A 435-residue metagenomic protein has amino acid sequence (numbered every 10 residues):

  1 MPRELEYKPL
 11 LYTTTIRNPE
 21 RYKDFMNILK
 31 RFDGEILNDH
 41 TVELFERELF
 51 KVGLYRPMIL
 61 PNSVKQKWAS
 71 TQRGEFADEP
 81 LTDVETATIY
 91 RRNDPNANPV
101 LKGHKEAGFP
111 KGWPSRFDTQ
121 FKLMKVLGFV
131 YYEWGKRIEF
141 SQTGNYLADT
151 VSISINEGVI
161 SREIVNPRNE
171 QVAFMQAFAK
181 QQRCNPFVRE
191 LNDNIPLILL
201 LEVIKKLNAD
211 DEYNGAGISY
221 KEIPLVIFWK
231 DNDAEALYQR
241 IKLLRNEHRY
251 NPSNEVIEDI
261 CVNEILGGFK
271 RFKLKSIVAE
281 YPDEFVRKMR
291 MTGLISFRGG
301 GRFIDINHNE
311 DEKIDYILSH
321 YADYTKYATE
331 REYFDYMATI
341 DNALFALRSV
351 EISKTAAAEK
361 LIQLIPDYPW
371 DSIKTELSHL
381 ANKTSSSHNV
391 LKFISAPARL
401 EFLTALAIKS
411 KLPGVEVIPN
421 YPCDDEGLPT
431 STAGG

Functional and structural regions predicted by a protein language model:
M1-A381: Donor-sugar nucleotide-binding helix/loop cap in glycosyltransferases
K275, A279, I394-E401: Conserved phosphate/pyrophosphate-binding and hydrolysis machinery centered on Walker-type P-loop NTPases, extending
L377-S385, L412-G414: Short regulatory "switch" loops immediately downstream of catalytic or recognition motifs within protein catalytic
S385-F393: Glycine- and acidic
A396-G435: Catalytic centers of nucleases
